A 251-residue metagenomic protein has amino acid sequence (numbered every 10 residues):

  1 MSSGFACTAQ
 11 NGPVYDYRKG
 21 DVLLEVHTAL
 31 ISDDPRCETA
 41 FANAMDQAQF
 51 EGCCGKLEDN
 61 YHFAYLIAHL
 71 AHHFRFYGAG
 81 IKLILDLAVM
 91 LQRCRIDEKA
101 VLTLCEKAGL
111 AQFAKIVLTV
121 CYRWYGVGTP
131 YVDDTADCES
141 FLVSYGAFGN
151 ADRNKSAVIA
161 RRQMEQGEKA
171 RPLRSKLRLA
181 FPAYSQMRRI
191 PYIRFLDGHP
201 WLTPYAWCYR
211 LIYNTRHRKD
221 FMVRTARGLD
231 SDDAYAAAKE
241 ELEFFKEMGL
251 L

Functional and structural regions predicted by a protein language model:
M1-L251: Conserved NTP-donor binding/palm subdomain of two-metal-ion nucleotidyltransferases/polymerases, i.e., the charged
